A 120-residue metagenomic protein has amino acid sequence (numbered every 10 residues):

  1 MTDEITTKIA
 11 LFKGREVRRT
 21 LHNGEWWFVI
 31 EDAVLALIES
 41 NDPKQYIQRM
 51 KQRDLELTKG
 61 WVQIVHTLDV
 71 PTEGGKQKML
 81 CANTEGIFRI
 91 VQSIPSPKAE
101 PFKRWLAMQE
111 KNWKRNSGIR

Functional and structural regions predicted by a protein language model:
M1-R120: An anion-engaging/catalytic patch
